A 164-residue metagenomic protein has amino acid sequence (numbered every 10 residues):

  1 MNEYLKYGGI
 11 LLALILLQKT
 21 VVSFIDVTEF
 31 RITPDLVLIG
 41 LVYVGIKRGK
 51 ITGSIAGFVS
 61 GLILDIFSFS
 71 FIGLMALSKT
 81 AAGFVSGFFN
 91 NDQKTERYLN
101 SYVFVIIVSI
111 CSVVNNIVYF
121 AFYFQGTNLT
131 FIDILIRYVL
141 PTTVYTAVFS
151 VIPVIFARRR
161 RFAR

Functional and structural regions predicted by a protein language model:
M1-R164: Terminal, non-globular segments
